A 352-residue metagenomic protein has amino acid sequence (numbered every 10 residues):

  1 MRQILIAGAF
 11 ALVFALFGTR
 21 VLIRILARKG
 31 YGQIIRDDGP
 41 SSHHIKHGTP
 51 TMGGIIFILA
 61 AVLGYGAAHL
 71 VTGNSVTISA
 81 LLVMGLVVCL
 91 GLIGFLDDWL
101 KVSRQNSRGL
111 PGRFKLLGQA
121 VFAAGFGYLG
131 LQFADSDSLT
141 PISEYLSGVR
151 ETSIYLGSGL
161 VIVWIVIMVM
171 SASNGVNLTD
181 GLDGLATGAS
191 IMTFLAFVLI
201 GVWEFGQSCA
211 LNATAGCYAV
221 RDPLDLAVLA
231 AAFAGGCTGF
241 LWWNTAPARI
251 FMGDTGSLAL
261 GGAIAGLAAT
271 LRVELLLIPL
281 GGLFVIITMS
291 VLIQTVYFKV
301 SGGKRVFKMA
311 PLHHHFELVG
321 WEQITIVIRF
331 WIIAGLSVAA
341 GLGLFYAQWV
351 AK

Functional and structural regions predicted by a protein language model:
M1-A27, F57-F95, W99, F126-S147 (+1 more regions): Alpha-helical transmembrane segments
I23-P40: Membrane-interface loops
R36-P50, Q105-G118, H313, L318: Juxtamembrane helix-capping/reentrant segments at transmembrane boundaries
I78-G85, S107-G118, L156, I165: Short capping loops/turns at secondary-structure boundaries
K101-P111, L146-L156: Membrane interface segments of multi-pass transport proteins and intramembrane proteases
L117-L129: Carboxylate/His-rich catalytic cores and anion/metal-binding grooves
